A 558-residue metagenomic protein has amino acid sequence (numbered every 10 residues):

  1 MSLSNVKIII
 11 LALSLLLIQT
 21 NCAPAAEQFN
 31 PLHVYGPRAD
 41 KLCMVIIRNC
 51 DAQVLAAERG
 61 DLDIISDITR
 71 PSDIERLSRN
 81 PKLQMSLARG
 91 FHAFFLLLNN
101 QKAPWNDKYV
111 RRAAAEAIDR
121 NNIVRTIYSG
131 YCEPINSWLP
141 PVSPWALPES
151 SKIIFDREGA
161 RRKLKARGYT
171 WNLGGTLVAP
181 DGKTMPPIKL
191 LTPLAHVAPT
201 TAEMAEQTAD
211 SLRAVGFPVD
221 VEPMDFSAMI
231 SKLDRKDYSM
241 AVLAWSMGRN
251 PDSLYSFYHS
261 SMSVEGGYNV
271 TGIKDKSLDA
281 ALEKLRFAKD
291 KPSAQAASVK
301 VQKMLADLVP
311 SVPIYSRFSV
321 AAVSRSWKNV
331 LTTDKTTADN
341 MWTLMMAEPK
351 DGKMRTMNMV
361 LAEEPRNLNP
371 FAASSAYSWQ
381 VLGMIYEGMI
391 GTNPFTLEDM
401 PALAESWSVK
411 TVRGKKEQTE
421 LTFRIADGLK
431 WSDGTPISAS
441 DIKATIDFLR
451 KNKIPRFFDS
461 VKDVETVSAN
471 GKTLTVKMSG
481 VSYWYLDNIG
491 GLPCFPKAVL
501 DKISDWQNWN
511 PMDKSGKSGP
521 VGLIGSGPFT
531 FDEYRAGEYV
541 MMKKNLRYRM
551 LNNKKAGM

Functional and structural regions predicted by a protein language model:
L3-I9, L15, P24, E116 (+3 more regions): Surface-exposed binding/hinge segments that line and control ligand-binding clefts or catalytic entry sites
C22-A52, S72-H92, W171-P187, L194 (+4 more regions): Aromatic-rich, solvent-exposed beta-strand/loop patch
A26, L87-R89, A93-F94, A117-S151 (+4 more regions): Detector for C-terminal structural segments
E27-P31, N106-D210, S293-A296, K300 (+3 more regions): Append "and occasionally in soluble cytosolic enzymes with long acidic Gly/Pro-rich linkers
L42-I46, L97-P104, V110-A113, P144-I153 (+7 more regions): Second-shell loop/turn segments in exported
D51-L62, N80, Y109, A202 (+4 more regions): Short helices/loops that flank or line small-molecule/ion binding pockets
Q53-L62, P104-N106, R111-A113, S406-I454 (+1 more regions): Aromatic- and charge-enriched surface segment that lines or borders ligand/interaction sites
V360-G414, I524: N-terminal lobe/hinge region of extracytoplasmic solute-binding protein
